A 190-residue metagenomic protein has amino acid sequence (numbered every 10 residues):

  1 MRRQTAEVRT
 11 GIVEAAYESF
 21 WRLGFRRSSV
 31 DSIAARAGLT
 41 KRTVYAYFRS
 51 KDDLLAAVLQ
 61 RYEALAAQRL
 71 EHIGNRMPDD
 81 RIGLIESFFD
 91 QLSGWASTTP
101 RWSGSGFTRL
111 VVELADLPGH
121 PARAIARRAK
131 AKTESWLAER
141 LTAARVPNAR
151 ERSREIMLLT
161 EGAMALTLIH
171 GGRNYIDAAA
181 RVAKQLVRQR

Functional and structural regions predicted by a protein language model:
M1-E7: N-terminal intrinsically disordered/low-complexity leader segments
G11, A15-D53, A57: Helix-turn-helix
I12, A16-F20, L92, L137 (+1 more regions): Short hydrophobic clusters on alpha-helical segments that form packing/core surfaces in small helical domains
V13, A67, E86, A131-E134 (+3 more regions): An amphipathic alpha-helix signature
A57, E71-W102, S153-I156: Hydrophobic alpha-helical connector segments
Q60-A66: Short, basic, alpha-helical segments at the C-terminal edge of helix-turn-helix-like DNA-binding modules
L84, T98-P121: Amphipathic alpha-helical segments used for helix-helix packing
G119-A131, T142-R190: Hydrophobic/aromatic-rich alpha-helical bundle segments in the mid-to-C-terminal region
